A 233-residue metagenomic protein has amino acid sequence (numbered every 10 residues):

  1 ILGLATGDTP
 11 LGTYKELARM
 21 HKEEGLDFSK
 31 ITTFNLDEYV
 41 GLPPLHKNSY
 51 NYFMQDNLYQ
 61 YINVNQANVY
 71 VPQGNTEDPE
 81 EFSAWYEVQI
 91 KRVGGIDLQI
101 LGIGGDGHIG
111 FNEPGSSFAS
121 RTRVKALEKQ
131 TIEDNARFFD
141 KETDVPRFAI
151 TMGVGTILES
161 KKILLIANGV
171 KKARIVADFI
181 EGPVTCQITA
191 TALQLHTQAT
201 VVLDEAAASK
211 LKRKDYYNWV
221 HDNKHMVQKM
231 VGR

Functional and structural regions predicted by a protein language model:
I1-E23: Glycine-rich N-terminal segment of FAD-binding domains in flavoprotein oxidoreductases, spanning the beta-loop-helix
G3-G7, N35, P72-Q73, I100-I103 (+2 more regions): Short beta-strand segments
T9-T13, Q89-P114, R233: A glycine-rich beta-strand to alpha-helix segment that forms a phosphate/ribose-binding loop at ligand/cofactor sites
K15-D27, Y50-Y52, P114-V124, G182-V184: A glycine- and small-aliphatic-rich helix-loop capping segment at beta-alpha/alpha-beta transitions that lines
L26-Q99, D215, V220-G232: Ligand-binding beta-strand-loop-alpha-helix segment within the catalytic cores of soluble metabolic enzymes
E81-A84, G110-G115, S120-T122, I175-F179 (+1 more regions): A short secondary-structure junction signal
D106, G110-V154: Class I SAM-dependent methyltransferase SAM-binding "motif I" and its flanking Rossmann-like core
G155, K161-R233: ATP/nucleoside-binding phosphotransfer catalytic cores, i.e., glycine-rich phosphate-binding loops
